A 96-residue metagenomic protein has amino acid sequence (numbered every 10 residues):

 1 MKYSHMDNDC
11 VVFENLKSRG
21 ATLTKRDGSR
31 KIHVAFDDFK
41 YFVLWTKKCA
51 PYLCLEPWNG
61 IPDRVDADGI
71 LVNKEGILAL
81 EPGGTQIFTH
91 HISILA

Functional and structural regions predicted by a protein language model:
M1, N8, C54, H91-L95: Short, Lys/Arg-enriched charge-dense amphipathic segments
M1-D37: Active-site/ligand-binding surface loops and adjacent short beta/alpha elements that line catalytic pockets across
D7, K17, D38, T46-K48 (+2 more regions): Solvent-exposed, flexible loop/coil residues
C10, G20, V43, C49-Y52 (+3 more regions): Residue-level detector of solvent-exposed, low-hydrophobicity positions
F13, L23-T24, L44-T46, P82: A general structural signal for short secondary-structure junctions and capping/turn motifs
K25-D66: Glycine-rich active-site loops that engage anionic ligands at enzyme catalytic sites
R64-K74: Short beta-strand and strand-turn-strand segments in soluble, beta-rich domains
L78-L95: Short Pro-Gly-centered flexible turn/kink motifs
